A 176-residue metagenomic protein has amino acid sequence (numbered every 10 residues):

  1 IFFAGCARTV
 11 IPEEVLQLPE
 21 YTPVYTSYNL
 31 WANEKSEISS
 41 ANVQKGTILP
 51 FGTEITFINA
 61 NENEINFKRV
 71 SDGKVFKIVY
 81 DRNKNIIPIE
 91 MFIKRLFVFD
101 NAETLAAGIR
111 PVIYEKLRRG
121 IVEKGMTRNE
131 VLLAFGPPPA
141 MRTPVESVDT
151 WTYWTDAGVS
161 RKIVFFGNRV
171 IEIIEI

Functional and structural regions predicted by a protein language model:
F2-G5: C-terminal motif of bacterial Sec signal peptides marking the signal peptidase cleavage site
A7-I176: Residues within mature, well-folded domains
